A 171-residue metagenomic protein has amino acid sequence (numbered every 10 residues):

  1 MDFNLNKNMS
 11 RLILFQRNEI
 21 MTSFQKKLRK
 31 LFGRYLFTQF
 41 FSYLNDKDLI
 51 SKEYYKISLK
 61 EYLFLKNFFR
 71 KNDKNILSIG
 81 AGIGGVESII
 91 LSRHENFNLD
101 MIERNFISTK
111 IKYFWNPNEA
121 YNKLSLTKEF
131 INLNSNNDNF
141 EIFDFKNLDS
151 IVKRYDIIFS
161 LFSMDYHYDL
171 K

Functional and structural regions predicted by a protein language model:
R11-R70: Class I SAM-dependent methyltransferase Rossmann-like catalytic core, especially the SAM/SAH-binding loop
N72-G82, D100-I102: Conserved class I S-adenosyl-L-methionine
I83-N96: Conserved SAM-binding loop of SAM-dependent methyltransferases across substrates and taxa, primarily the Class I
N105: Conserved SAM/SAH-binding beta-strand->alpha-helix loop
S108-F114: A short acidic, helix-capping loop that chelates divalent metal ions and anchors anionic groups
W115-L148: S-adenosyl-L-methionine
F145-I158: A short acidic, Gly/Pro-enriched loop at the edge of an enzyme's catalytic core that lines a small-molecule cofactor
D156-L170: A short SAM/SAH-binding and catalytic strip from SAM-dependent methyltransferases
